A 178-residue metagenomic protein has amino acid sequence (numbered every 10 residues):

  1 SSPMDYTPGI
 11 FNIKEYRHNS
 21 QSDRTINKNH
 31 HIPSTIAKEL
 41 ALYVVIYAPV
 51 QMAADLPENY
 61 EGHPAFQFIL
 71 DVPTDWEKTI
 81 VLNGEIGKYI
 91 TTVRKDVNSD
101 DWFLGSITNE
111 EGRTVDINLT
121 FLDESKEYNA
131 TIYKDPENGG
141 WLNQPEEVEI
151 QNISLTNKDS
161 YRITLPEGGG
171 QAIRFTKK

Functional and structural regions predicted by a protein language model:
S1-P57, N83, D96: Glycan-recognition surfaces
F11, V50-M52, N98, N109-E111 (+4 more regions): Short, glycine-/Ser/Thr-/acidic-enriched flexible segments
V45, L104, G168: Conserved, mostly hydrophobic/aromatic
D55-F103, N138-E146: Glycan-recognition and catalytic regions of carbohydrate-active enzymes
Y60-F68, V72, E110-E111, T120-N138: Active/binding-pocket-proximal capping segment
I86-Y128, A172: Carbohydrate-binding surface patches
I132-K158: Solvent-exposed beta-strand/loop surfaces of large extracellular or lumenal domains
N152-K178: C-terminal beta-strand-rich structural cap/linker in extracellular carbohydrate-active enzymes
